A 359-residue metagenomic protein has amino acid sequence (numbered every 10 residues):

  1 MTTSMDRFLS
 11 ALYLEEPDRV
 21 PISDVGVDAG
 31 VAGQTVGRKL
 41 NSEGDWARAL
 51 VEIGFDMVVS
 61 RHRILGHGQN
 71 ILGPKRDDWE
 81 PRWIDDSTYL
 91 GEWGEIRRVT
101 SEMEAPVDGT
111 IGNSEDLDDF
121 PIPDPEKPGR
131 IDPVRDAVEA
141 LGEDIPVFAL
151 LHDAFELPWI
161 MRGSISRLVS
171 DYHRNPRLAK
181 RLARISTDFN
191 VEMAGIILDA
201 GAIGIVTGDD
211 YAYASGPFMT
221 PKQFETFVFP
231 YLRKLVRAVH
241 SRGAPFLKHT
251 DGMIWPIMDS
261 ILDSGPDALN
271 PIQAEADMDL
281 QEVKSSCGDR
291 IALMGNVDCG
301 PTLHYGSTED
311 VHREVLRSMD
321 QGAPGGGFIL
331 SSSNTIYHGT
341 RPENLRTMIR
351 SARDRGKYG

Functional and structural regions predicted by a protein language model:
M1-E43, L90-G91, V99-A105, S114-G359: Active-site loop segments of alpha/beta catalytic cores
E43, A47, R76, W83-D86 (+1 more regions): Generic internal hydrophobic packing segments that stabilize the cores of diverse globular domains
G44-R63, I196-A200: Catalytic domains of carbohydrate-active enzymes, especially glycoside hydrolases
E52-Y89: Glycine-rich, N-terminal phosphate-binding loop and its surrounding beta-alpha-beta segment
G94: Polyanionic/metal-chelating signatures
